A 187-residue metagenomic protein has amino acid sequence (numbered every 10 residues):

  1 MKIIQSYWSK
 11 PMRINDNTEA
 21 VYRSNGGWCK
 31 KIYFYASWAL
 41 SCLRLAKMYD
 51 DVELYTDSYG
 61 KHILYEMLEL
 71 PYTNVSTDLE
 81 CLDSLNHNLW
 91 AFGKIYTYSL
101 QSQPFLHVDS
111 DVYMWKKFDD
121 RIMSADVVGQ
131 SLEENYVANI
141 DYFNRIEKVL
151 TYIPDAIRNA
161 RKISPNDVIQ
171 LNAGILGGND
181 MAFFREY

Functional and structural regions predicted by a protein language model:
M1-L82: N-terminal anchoring/stem segment of glycosyltransferases
I32-S41, L79-V108, W115: A conserved donor-nucleotide-binding helix/loop in the catalytic core of Leloir-type glycosyltransferases
K47-D51, L100-F105, M123-A125: Short glycine/proline-enriched coil/turn segments at helix->beta-strand junctions
D51-S58, P104-D109, G129: Short, hydrophobic beta-strand segments that form beta-sheet elements in well-ordered domains
T56-Y59, S110, K117, D180: Short, well-ordered beta-to-alpha junction loops that form the rim of enzyme active sites and present histidine/acidic
L64-E66, H107, K116-D119: Short glycine-/acidic-enriched loop or helix-start segments at secondary-structure transitions that form or flank
M114-Y187: Glycogenin-like
